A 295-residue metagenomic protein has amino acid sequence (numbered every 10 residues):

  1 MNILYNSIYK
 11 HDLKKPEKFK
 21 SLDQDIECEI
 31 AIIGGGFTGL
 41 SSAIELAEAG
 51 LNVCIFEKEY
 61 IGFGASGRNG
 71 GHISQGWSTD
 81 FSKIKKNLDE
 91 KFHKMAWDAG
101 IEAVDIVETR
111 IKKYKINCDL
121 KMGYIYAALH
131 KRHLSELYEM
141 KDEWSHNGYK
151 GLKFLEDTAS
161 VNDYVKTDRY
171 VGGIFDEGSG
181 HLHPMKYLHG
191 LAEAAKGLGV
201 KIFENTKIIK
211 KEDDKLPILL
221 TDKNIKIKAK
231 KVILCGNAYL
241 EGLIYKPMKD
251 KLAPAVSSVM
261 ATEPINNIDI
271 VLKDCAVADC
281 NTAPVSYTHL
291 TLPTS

Functional and structural regions predicted by a protein language model:
M1-C28: Extreme N-terminal leader/targeting segments of oxidoreductases
N2-D12, T79-K85, T109-G123, A127-G190: Flavin (FAD/FMN) cofactor-binding and adjacent substrate-gating region of FAD-dependent oxidoreductase domains
I30-C54: N-terminal Rossmann-like FAD-binding beta1-loop-alpha1 element of flavoenzymes
A49-R68: Glycine-rich FAD pyrophosphate-binding loop
G173-D214: Helical element adjacent to the flavin cofactor pocket in flavoenzyme catalytic cores
E212-K226: Conserved beta-strand-loop-beta-strand element in the redox core of flavoprotein oxidoreductases
I225-I268: Central helical "cap/lid" subdomain
T288-T294: Conserved small/polar residues in nucleotide/adenosyl-binding loops
